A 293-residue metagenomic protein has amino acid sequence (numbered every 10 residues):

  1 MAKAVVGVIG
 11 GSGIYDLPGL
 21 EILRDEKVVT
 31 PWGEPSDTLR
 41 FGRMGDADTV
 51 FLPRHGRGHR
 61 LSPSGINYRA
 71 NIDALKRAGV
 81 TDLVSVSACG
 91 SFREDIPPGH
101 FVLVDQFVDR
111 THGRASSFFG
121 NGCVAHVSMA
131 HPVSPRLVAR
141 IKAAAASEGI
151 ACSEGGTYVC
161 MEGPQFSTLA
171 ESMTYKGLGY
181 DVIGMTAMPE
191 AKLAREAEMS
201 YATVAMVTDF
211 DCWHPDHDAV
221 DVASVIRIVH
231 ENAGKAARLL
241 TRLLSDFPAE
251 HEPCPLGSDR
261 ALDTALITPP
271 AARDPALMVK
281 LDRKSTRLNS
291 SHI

Functional and structural regions predicted by a protein language model:
M1-A130, R287: Metabolite-binding pocket within alpha/beta catalytic cores that recognizes anionic/polar moieties
K76-G79, K176, R195: Non-catalytic positions within long, well-ordered alpha-helices that form the structural scaffold/packing of enzyme
T81-D82, D181, S200: Short acidic/polar active-site loop segments enriched in Thr and Asp
R136, R140-A151, R238-D246: Generic non-transmembrane alpha-helical segments
S147-D181: Active-site/ligand-binding-proximal alpha/beta "capping" segment
M185-A223: Zn-dependent metallopeptidase/amidohydrolase metal-coordination segment
C212-R260: His/Asp/Glu-rich mid-to-C-terminal helical/loop segments that flank catalytic regions of hydrolases
K284, L288-I293: Single conserved hydrophobic/aromatic residue that forms the stacking wall/gate of nucleotide- or nucleobase-binding
